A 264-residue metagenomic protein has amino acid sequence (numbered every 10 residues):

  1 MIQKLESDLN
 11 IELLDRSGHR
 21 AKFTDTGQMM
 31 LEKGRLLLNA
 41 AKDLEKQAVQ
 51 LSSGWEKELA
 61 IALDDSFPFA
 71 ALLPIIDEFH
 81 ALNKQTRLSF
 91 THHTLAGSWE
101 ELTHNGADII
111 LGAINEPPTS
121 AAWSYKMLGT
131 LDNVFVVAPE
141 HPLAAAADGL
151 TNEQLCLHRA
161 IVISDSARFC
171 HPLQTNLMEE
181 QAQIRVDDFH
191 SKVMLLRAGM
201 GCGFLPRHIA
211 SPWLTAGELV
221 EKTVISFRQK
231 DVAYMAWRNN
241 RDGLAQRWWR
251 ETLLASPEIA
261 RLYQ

Functional and structural regions predicted by a protein language model:
I2-E6, F79: DNA major-groove recognition helices of helix-turn-helix
E6-F23: A short LG(V/I)-centered, amphipathic sequence patch enriched for acidic residue(s) preceding the LG motif
D8-L9, M30-S52, P68, I114 (+2 more regions): Alpha-helical linker/hinge and terminal dimerization helices associated with HTH transcriptional regulators
G27, E101-T103, L155, M194-M200 (+1 more regions): Hydrophobic residues within well-ordered alpha-helices
E56-T119: Central regulatory/effector-binding core of bacterial HTH transcription factors
E58-A62, I110, V136, I161 (+2 more regions): Short, well-ordered beta-strand segments
A121-M200, L205, I209-Q229, R247 (+1 more regions): C-terminal regulatory
S226-N239: Periplasmic-binding protein-like
